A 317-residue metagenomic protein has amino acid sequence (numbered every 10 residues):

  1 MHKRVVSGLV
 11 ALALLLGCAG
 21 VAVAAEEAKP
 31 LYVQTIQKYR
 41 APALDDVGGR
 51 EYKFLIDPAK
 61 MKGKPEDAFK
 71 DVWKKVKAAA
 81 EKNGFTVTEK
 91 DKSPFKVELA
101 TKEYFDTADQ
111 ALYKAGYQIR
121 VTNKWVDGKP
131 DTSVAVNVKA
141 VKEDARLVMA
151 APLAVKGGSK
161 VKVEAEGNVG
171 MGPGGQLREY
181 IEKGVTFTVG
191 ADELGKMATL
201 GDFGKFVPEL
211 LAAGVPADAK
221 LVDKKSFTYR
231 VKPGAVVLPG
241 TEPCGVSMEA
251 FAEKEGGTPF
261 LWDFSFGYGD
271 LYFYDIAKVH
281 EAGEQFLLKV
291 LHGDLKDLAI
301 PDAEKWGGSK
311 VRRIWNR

Functional and structural regions predicted by a protein language model:
M1-L9: Bacterial N-terminal signal peptides that target proteins for export
L9-G17: Bacterial N-terminal signal peptides
G20-A24: Sec/Tat signal peptide C-region and signal peptidase I cleavage site
A25-R317: Phosphate-end processing signature that detects enzymes handling 5′-triphosphorylated RNA and polyphosphate
